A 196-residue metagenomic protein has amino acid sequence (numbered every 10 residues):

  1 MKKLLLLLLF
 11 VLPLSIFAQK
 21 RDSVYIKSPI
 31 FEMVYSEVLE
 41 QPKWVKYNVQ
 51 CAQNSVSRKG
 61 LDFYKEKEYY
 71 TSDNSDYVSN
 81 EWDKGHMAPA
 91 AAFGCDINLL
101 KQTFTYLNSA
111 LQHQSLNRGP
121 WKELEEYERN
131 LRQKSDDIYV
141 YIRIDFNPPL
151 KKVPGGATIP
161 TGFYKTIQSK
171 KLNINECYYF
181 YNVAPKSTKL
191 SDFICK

Functional and structural regions predicted by a protein language model:
M1-K20: Bacterial Sec-dependent N-terminal signal peptides
L6, S36, C95-D96: Intrinsic-disorder/low-complexity, polar/charged segments
L14-S15, P29, S109: Generic detector of short, well-ordered, non-transmembrane alpha-helical segments enriched in hydrophobic residues
D22-S23, P29-Y35, G155, Y164-Q168: Short, surface-exposed beta-strand/loop micro-motifs that present aromatic residues
V24-D83: Short, His- and charge-rich active-site/binding loops that engage polyanionic ligands
K67-K196: Domain-level detector of nuclease and nuclease-like folds in predominantly extracellular/periplasmic contexts
